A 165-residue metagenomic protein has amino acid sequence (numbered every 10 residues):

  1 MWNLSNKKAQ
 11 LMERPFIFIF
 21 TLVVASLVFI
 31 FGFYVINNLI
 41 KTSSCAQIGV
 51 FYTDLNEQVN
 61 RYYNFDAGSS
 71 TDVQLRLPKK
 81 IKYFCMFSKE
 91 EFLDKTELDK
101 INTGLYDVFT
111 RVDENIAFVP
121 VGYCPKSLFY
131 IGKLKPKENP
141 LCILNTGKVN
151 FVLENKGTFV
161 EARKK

Functional and structural regions predicted by a protein language model:
M1-Q10: N-terminal leader/signal peptides at the extreme start of proteins
W2-N3, F16-K165: Long, compositionally biased, intrinsically disordered regions
L11-P15: Juxtamembrane loop-transmembrane helix junctions in multi-pass integral membrane proteins, especially the extracellular
